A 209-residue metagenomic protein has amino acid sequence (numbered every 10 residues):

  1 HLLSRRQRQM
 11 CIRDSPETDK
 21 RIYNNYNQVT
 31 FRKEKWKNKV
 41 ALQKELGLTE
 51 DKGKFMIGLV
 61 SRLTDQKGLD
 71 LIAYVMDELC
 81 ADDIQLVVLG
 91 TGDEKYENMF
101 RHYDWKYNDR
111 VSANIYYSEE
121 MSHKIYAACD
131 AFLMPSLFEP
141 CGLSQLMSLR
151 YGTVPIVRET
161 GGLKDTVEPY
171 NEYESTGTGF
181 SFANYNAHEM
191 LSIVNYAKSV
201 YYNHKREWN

Functional and structural regions predicted by a protein language model:
H1-I12: Single conserved hydrophobic/aromatic residue that forms the stacking wall/gate of nucleotide- or nucleobase-binding
L3, E34, S61-T64: Glycosyltransferase donor-binding loop in the core domain
T18-G47: A short helix/loop element that forms part of the nucleotide-sugar donor recognition site in Leloir-type
T49-Q66: Conserved donor-binding/catalytic core segment of Leloir-type glycosyltransferases
T64-D77: A conserved mid-protein helix/loop that constitutes part of the nucleotide-sugar donor-binding site
D83-K124, S181: Nucleotide-activated donor-binding/catalytic signature segment of Leloir-type glycosyltransferases, i.e., the conserved
E119, K124-W208: Catalytic binding pocket for nucleotide-activated donors in carbohydrate/polymer assembly enzymes
